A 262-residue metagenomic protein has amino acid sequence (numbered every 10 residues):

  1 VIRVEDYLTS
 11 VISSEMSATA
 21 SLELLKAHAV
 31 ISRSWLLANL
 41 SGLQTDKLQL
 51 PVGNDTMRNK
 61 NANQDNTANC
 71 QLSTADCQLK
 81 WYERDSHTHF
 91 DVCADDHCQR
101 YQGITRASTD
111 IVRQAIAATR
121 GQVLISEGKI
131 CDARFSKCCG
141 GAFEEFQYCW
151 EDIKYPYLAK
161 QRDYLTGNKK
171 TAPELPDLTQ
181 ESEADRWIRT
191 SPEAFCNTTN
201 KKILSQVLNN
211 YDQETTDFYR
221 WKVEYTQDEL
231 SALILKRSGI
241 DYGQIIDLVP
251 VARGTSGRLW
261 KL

Functional and structural regions predicted by a protein language model:
V1-L262: Conserved, single-site charged/polar hotspot
